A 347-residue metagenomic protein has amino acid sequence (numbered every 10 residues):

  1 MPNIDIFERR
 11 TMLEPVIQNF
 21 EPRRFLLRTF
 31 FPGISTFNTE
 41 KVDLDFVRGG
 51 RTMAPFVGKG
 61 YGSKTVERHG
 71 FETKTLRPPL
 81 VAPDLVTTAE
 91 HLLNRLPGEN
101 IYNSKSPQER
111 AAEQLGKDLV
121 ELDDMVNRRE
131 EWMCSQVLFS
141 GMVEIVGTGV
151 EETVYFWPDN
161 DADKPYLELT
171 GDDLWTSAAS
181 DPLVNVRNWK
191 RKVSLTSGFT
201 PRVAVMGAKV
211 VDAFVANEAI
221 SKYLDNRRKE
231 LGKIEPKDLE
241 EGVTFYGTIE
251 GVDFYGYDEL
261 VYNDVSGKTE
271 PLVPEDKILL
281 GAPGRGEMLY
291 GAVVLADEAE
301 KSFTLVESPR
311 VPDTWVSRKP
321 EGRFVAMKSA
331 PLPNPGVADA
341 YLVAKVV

Functional and structural regions predicted by a protein language model:
M1-E14, N188, K192, T196 (+1 more regions): Charge-rich, low-complexity N-terminal segments
M1-V42, N334-V347: N-terminal alpha-helical "arm" segments
G33-I101: Assembly/oligomerization interface modules of large self-assembling protein complexes
I34-S35, V193-G198, V203, E270 (+2 more regions): A general structural signal for short secondary-structure junctions and capping/turn motifs
P83-D163, D181, N185-V186, K190-D212 (+1 more regions): Long, contiguous amphipathic alpha-helices that act as assembly "spine/axial" helices in icosahedral shell and virion
A162-D172: Short, surface-exposed beta-strand/turn modules with glycine/proline-rich turns and flanking aromatic residues
D172-L183: A surface/extracellular/periplasmic glyco- and lipid-processing/surface-interacting theme
S221-V347: Sequence/fold signature of self-assembling virion shell proteins
